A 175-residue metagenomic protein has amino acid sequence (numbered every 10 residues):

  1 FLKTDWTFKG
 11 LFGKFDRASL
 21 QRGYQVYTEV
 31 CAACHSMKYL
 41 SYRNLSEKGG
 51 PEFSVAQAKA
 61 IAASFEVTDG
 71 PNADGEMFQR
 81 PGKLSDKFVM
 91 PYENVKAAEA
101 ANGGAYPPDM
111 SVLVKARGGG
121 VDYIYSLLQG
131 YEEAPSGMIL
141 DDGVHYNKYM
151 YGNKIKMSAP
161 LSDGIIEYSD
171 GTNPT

Functional and structural regions predicted by a protein language model:
F1-Q25, S36-G50, V55: Electrostatic cytochrome c docking/interface patches
L2-L11, D86, M90-E93, D163-Y168: Short, contiguous pre-domain boundary segments
G10-G13, S111-V114, N173: Second-shell loop/turn segments in exported
D16-S19, Y106, G120, I124: Stable alpha-helical elements in mature extracytoplasmic
Q25-S36, V89-M90, Y106-K115, Y123: C-type cytochrome heme c attachment motif
S46-P107: Structured domain cores in non-transmembrane regions
V121-T175: Extracytoplasmic/lumenal ectodomains and periplasmic regions of secretory and membrane proteins
